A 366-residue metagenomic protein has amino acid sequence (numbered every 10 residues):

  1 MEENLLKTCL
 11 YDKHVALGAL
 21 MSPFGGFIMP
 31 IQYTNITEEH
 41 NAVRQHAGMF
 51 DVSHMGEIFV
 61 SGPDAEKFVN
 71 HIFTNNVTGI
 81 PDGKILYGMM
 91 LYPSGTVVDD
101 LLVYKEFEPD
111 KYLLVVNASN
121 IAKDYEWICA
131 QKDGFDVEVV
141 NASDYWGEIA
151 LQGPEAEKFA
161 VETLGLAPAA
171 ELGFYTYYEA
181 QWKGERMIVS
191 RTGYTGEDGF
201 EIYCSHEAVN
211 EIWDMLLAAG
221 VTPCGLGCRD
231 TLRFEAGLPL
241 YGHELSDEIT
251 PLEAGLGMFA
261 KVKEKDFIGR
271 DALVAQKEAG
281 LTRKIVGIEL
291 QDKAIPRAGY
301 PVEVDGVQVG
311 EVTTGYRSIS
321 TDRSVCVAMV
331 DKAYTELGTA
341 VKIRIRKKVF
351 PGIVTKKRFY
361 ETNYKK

Functional and structural regions predicted by a protein language model:
M1-G88, T96, G227: Acidic, proline/glycine-enriched N-terminal capping motif
M1-I31, T37, K105-K366: Conserved, structured C-terminal
P63-V97, A156-E185: Internal amphipathic helical hairpin motif
L101-L102: Peripheral, non-cofactor segments flanking catalytic/redox cores
